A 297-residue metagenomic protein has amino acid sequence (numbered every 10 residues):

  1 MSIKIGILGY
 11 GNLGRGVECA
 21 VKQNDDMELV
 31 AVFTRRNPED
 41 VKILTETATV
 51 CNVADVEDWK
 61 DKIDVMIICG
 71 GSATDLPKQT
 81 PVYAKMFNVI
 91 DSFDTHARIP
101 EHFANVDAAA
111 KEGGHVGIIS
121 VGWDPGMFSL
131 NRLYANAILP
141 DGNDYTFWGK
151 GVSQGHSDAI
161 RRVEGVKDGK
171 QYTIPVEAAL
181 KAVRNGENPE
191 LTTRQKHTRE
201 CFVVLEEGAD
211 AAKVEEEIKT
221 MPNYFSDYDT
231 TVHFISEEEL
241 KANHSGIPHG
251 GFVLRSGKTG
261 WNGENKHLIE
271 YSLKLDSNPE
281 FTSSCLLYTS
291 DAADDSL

Functional and structural regions predicted by a protein language model:
K4-V17: Glycine-rich adenosine-cofactor-binding loop
G16, Q23-L29, R35-V53, V152-T282: C-terminal substrate-binding/catalytic lobe of Rossmann-fold NAD(P)-dependent oxidoreductases
T45-E57, I68-T74: Glycine-rich, highly charged phosphate/nucleotide-binding loops
M66-I67, I90: N-terminal Rossmann-like NAD(P) cofactor-binding module of classical short-chain dehydrogenase/reductase
A73-S92: Rossmann-fold NAD(P) dinucleotide-binding segment
D94-V116: Rossmann-fold NAD(P)-binding glycine/threonine-rich loop
M127-N143, D158-D168: Oxidoreductase and adenylate-handling cofactor-binding alpha/beta cores
Y288-D295: Conserved small/polar residues in nucleotide/adenosyl-binding loops
